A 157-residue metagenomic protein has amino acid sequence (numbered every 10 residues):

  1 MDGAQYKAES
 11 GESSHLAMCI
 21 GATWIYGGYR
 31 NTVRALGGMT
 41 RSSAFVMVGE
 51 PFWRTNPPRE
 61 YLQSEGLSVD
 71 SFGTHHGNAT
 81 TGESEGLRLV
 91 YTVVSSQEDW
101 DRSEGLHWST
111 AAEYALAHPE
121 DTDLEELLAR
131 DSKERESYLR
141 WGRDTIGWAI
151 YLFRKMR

Functional and structural regions predicted by a protein language model:
M1-Y6, F52: Adenine-nucleotide cofactor-binding loop residues
A4-A17: A short acidic, Gly/Pro-enriched loop at the edge of an enzyme's catalytic core that lines a small-molecule cofactor
S14-R30: A short SAM/SAH-binding and catalytic strip from SAM-dependent methyltransferases
W24, F52-N56, Q97: Short, catalytically relevant binding-site loops at active-site mouths
R30-F45: A short glycine-rich, Lys/Arg-flanked "PGG" loop and its adjoining helix->strand segment in the class I
V48-D70: Short, glycine-/aromatic-enriched active-site segment of Class I SAM-dependent methyltransferases
V69-T92: Short alpha-helix
Y91-R157: Conserved Class I S-adenosyl-L-methionine
